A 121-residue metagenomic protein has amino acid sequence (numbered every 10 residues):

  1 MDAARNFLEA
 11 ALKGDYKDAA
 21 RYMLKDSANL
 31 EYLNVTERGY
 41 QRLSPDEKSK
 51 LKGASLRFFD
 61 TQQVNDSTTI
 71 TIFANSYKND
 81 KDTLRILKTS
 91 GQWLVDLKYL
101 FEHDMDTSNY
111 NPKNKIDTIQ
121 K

Functional and structural regions predicted by a protein language model:
D2-N65, Y77: Short solvent-exposed beta->alpha transition segments
V64-S67, Y77-K81, V95-K121: Low-complexity, intrinsically disordered terminal/linker segments enriched in charged and Gly/Pro repeats
T71-F73: Short linear proline/tyrosine/threonine-rich motifs used for host-factor recruitment and membrane trafficking/assembly
D82-L87: Hydrophobic/aromatic beta-strand elements that line small-molecule binding cavities or substrate pockets in beta-rich
